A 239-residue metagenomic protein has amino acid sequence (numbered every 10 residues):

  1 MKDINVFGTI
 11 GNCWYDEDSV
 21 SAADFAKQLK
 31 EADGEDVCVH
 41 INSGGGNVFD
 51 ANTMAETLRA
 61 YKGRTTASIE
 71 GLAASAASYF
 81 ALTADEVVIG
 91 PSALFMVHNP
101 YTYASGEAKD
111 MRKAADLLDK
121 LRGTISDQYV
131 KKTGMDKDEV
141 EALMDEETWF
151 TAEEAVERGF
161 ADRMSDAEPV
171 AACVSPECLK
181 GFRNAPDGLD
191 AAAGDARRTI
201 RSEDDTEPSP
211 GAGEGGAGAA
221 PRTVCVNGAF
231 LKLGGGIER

Functional and structural regions predicted by a protein language model:
M1-A76, T83-R239: N-terminal organellar transit peptides
